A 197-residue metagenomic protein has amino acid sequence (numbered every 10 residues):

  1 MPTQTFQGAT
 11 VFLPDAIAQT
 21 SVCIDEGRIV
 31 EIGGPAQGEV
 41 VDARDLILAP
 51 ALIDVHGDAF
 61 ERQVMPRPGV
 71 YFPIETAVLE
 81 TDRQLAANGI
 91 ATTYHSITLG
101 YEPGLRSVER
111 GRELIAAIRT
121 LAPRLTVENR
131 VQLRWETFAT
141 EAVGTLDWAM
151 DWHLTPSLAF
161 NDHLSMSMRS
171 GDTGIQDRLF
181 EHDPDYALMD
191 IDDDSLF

Functional and structural regions predicted by a protein language model:
M1-Q4, T10-A49: Histidine-rich, glycine-flanked metal-binding segment
G8-A9, P14, R44, A51 (+3 more regions): Fold-independent oxyanion-binding glycine-rich loops and adjacent beta-strand/coil segments at enzyme active sites
A9, V22, G27, D45 (+4 more regions): Divalent metal-coordination and catalytic microenvironments
D15, E61-M65, A139-E141: Active-site-proximal flexible loops/turns
E39, A43-L46, V78-Q84, V143-L158: Short amphipathic alpha-helices and their capping/turn segments at secondary-structure boundaries
L46-L114: Metal-associated gating/positioning segment near the N- to mid-region
G100-F197: Metal-coordinating catalytic core of metallo-dependent amide/deamination hydrolases
